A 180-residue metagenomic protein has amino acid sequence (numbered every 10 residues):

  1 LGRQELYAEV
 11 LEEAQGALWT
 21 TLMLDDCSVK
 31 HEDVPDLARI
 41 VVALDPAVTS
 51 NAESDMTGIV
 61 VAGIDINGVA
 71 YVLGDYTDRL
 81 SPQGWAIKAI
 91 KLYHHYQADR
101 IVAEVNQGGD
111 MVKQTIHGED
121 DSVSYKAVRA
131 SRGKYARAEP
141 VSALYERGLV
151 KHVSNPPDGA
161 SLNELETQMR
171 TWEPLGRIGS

Functional and structural regions predicted by a protein language model:
L1, N51, N155-G159: Serine-centered coil/turn micro-motif
L1-A47: ATPase catalytic-site recognition across NTP-hydrolyzing enzymes
A14-Q15, S50-E53, D110-V112: Short acidic/glycine-rich loop or secondary-structure boundary segments that cap or lie
A17, V41, G58-V60, D65-G176: Mg2+-dependent endonuclease catalytic cores in nucleic-acid-processing enzymes, primarily RNase H-like
L44-T57: An active-site-proximal beta-strand-loop segment
G179-S180: Short glycine/threonine-rich catalytic loop with a Thr-x-Gly-x-Asp
